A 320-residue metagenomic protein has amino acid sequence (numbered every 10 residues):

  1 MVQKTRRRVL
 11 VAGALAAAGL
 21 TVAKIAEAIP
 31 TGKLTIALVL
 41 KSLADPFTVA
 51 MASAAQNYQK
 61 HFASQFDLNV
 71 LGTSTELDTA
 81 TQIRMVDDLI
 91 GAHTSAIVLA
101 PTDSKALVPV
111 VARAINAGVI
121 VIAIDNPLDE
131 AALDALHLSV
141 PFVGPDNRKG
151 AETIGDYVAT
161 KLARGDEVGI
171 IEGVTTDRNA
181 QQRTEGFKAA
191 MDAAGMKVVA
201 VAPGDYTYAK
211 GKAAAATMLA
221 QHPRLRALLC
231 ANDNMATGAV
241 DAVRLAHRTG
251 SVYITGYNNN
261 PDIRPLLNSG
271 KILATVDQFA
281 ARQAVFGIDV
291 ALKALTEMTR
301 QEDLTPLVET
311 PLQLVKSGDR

Functional and structural regions predicted by a protein language model:
M1, V22-I36: C-terminal segment of N-terminal export signals and the immediately downstream linker at the start of the mature
M1-A16: N-terminal secretory signal peptides and thylakoid transit peptides that target proteins across membranes
T31-K33, I171, T175, N179 (+3 more regions): Hinge/cleft segment of the Venus flytrap/periplasmic-binding protein
T35-A54, Y58, F62, N69-I83 (+5 more regions): Extracytoplasmic "Venus flytrap"
F47-F62, G150-I154, R178-K197, K210 (+3 more regions): Short, solvent-exposed amphipathic alpha-helices that sit in or adjacent to ligand/effector-binding or catalytic
Q82, F142-V168, K210-K212, N259-I263 (+1 more regions): Hydrophobic alpha-helical segments within soluble ligand-binding/sensing domains
L99-N116, F187, V199-A200, G204-P265: Hydrophobic alpha-helical
S104-K149, T160, E167, N258-L273 (+1 more regions): Flexible loop/hinge segments that line or gate small-molecule binding clefts
